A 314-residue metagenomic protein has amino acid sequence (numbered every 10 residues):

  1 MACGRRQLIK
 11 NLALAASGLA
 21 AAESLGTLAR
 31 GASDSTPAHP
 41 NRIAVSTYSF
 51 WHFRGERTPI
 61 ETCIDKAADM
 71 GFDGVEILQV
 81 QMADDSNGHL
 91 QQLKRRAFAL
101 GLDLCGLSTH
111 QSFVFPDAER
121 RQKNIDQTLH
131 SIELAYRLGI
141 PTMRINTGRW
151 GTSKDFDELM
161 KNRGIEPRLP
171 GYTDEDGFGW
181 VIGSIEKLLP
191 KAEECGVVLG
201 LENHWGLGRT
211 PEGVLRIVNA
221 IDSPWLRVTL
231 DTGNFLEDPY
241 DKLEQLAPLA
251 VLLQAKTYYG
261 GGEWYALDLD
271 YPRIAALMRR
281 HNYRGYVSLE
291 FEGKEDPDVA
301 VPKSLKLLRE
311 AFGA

Functional and structural regions predicted by a protein language model:
A2-A44, W51-G71, E186, E194 (+1 more regions): Histidine-acidic metal/acid-base catalytic patches
A13-A16, A20-S24, S35, R96-G106 (+1 more regions): Active-site acidic/histidine proton-transfer and metal-coordination neighborhood in alpha/beta enzyme cores
V45-S49, I77-Q81, G106-Q111, I145-T147 (+4 more regions): A cross-domain feature marking catalytic cores of carbohydrate-active enzymes and several ubiquitous metabolic/repair
P59-T62, H89-Q92, R121-T128, I182 (+1 more regions): Charged helix-capping and loop-helix junction motifs
I64, H89-A99, L129-L138, D238-Q245 (+1 more regions): Short amphipathic alpha-helices and their capping/turn segments at secondary-structure boundaries
D73-G74, D103, P141, V198 (+2 more regions): Residue-level detector of anion-binding/catalytic polar loops
E76-K94, W150-K154: Glycine-rich, proline-tolerant flexible connector loops at the mouths of alpha/beta enzymes
D85-Q91, A118-R121, D298-A300: Metal-dependent catalytic neighborhoods of phosphoester/phosphodiester hydrolases
